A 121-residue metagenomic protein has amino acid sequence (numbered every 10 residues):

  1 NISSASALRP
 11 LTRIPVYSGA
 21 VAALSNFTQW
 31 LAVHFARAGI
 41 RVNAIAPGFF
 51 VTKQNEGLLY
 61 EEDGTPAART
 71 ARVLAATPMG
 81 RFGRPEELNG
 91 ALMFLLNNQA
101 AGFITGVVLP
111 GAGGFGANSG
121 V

Functional and structural regions predicted by a protein language model:
S4: Residue(s) in the substrate-gating loop at a strand-loop-helix junction that position the organic substrate next
R9, M93, A100, T105-V121: Short C-terminal tail/terminal secondary-structure segment of NAD(P)H-dependent dehydrogenase/reductase domains
R9-P15, R37-A38, G80, Q99: Active-site loop immediately N-terminal to the catalytic Tyr-X3-Lys motif of short-chain dehydrogenase/reductase
A20: Active-site helix of classical SDR
V33-H34: Alpha-helical segment proximal to the catalytic Tyr-Lys
R37, F49-A76, N118-V121: A glycine/serine/threonine-rich, flexible loop-to-helix segment that serves as the NAD(P) cofactor-binding "lid"
R41-V51, P110-A112: Conserved SDR Rossmann-fold cofactor-binding beta-strand/turn motif
T65, T77-L88: A conserved structural motif in NAD(P)-dependent oxidoreductases
